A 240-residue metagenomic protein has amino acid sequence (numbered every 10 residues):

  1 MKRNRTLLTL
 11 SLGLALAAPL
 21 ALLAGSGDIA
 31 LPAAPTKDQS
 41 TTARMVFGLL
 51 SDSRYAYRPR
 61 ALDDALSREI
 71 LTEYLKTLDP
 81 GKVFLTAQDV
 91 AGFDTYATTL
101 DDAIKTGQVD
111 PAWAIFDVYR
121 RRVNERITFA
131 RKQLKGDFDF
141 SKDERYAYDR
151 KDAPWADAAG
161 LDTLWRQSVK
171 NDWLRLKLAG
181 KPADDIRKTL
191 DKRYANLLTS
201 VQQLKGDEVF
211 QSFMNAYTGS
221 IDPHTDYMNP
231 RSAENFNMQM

Functional and structural regions predicted by a protein language model:
K2-L8, L12-A15, P19-M240: Flexible, low-complexity junctional segments that flank or bridge functional domains
